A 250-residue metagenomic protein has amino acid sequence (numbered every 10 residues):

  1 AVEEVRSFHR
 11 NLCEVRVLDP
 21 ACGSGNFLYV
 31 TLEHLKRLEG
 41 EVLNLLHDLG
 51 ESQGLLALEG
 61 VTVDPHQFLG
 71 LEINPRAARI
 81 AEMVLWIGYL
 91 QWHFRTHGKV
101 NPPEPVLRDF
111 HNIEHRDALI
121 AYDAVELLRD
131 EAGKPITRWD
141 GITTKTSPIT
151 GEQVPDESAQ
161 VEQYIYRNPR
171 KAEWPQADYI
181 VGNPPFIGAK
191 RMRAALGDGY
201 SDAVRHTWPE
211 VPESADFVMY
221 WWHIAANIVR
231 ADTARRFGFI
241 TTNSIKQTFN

Functional and structural regions predicted by a protein language model:
A1-N250: SAM-dependent methyltransferase catalytic region
